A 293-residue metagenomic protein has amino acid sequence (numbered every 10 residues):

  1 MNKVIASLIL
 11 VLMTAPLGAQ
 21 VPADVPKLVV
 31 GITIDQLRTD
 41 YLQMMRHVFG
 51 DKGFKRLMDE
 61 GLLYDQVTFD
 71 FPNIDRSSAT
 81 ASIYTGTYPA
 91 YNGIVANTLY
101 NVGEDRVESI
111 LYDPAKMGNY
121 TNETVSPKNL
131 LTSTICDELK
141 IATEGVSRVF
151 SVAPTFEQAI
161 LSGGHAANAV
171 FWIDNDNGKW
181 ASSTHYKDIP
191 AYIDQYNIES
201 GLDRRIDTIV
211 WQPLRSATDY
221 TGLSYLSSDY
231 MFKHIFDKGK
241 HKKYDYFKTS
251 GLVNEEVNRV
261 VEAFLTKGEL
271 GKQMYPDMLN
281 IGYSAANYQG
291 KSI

Functional and structural regions predicted by a protein language model:
M1-V25: Bacterial Sec-dependent N-terminal signal peptides
V25-V30, E60-Y64, Y91, E144-V149 (+1 more regions): Loop/turn elements at helix/coil->beta-strand transitions in domains of secreted/extracellular proteins
P26-R38, L57, I83, L139 (+2 more regions): Beta-strand elements within well-structured catalytic alpha/beta cores of enzymes that handle phosphate/sulfate esters
T33, L37-Y41, G50-F54, R76-T80 (+4 more regions): Stable alpha-helical elements in mature extracytoplasmic
Q36-T39, L63-Y64, D70-D75, P89-Y91 (+3 more regions): Solvent-exposed loop/turn segments at secondary-structure junctions within structured extracellular/periplasmic domains
Q43-Y91, R148-V152: Short, structured active-site-proximal loop/turn typified by the sulfatase FGly-forming signature C/S-X-P-X-R
A96-Y275, S284-Q289: His/Asp/Glu-rich, glycine-adjacent segments that coordinate divalent cations and/or stabilize oxyanion chemistry on
K291-I293: Short, intrinsically disordered, charge-balanced linker/junction segments flanking boundaries in proteins
